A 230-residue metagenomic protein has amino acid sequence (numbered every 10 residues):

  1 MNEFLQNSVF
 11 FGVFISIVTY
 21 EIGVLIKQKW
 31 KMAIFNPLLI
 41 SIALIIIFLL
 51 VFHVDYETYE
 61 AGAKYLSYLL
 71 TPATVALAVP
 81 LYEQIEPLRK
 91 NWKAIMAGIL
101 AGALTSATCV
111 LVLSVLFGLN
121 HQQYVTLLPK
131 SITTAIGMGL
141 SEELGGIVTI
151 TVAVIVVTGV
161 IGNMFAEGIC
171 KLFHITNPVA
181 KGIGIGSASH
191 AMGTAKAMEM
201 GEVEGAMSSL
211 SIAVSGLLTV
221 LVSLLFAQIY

Functional and structural regions predicted by a protein language model:
N2-S16, Y20-Y82, P87-G98, G102: Helical membrane-embedded segments and adjacent short helical loop/helix-boundary regions of multi-pass membrane
G12-L25, I42, I46, L50 (+8 more regions): Transmembrane alpha-helical segments of multi-pass membrane transport proteins and ion-pumping complexes
K27-K31, H53, G146, C170-I175 (+4 more regions): Generic secondary-structure signature for well-ordered alpha-helical cores
W30-I34, D55-Y56, E60, E86-R89 (+6 more regions): Membrane-interfacial segments
I46, A63, A94, E143 (+4 more regions): Residue-level detector of alpha-helical segments with a strong bias toward transmembrane helices and their helix-loop
E57, S106, Q122, N163 (+4 more regions): Short, electropositive, low-hydrophobicity segments enriched in small/polar residues
L81-V156, V160: Internal active-site segments that recognize and position negatively charged phosphoryl groups and nucleotide moieties
Q123-I150, V156-V157, L172, T176-V214: Alpha-helical membrane segments and immediately flanking helix-loop junctions that form or couple to the substrate/ion
